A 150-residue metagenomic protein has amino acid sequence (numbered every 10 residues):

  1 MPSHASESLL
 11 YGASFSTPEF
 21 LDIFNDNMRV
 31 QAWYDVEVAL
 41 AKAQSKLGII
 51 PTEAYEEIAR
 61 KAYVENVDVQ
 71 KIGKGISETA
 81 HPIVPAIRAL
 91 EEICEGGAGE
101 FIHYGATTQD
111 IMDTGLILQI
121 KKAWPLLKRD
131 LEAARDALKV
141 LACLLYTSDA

Functional and structural regions predicted by a protein language model:
P2-S148: A helix-coil-helix interface module used to build multimeric assemblies and to scaffold catalytic/cofactor sites
